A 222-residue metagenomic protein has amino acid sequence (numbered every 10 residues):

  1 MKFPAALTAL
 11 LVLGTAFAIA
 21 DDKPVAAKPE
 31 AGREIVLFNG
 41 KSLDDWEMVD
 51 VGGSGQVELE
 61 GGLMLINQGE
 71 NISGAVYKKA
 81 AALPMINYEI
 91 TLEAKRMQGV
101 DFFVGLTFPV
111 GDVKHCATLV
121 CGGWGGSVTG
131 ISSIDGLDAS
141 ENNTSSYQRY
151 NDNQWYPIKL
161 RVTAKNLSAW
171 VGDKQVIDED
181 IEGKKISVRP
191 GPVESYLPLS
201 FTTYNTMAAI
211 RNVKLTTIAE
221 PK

Functional and structural regions predicted by a protein language model:
M1-P4: Positively charged n-region of N-terminal signal peptides that target proteins for export
A6-T15: Bacterial N-terminal signal peptides
F17-I19: Juxtamembrane cytosolic interface motif at the C-terminal end of transmembrane helices
D21-K222: Carbohydrate-interacting regions of secretory-pathway proteins
